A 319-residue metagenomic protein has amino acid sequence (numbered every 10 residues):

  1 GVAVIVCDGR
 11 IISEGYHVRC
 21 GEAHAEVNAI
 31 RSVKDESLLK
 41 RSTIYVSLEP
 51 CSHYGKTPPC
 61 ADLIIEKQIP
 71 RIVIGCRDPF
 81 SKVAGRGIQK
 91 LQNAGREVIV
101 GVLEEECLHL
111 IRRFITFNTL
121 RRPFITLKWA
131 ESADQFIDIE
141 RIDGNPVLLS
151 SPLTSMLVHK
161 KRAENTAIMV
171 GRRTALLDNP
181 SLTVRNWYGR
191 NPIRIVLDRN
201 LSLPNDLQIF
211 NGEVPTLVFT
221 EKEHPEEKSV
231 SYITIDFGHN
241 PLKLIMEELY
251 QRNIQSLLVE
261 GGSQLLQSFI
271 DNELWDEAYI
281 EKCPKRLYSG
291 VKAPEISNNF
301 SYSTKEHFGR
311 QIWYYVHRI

Functional and structural regions predicted by a protein language model:
G1-G9, K128-A130, Y314: Short beta-strand scaffold segments in enzyme catalytic cores
V4, Y45-S47, V73, A130 (+2 more regions): Conserved beta-strand segments that form the floor/walls of ligand-binding pockets within enzyme and binding domains
C7-D8, T119-L120, H317-I319: Active-site beta-strand termini and strand-to-loop segments that position acidic
R10-E106, I193: Zn2+-dependent cytidine deaminase-like catalytic core
S42-S52, L120-E131: N-terminal pre-triad scaffold of radical SAM enzymes
I111-R121: Flexible, polar/acidic helix-loop-strand segments at domain edges
F124-I319: Enzymes that bind and transform nitrogen-containing heteroaromatic metabolites
